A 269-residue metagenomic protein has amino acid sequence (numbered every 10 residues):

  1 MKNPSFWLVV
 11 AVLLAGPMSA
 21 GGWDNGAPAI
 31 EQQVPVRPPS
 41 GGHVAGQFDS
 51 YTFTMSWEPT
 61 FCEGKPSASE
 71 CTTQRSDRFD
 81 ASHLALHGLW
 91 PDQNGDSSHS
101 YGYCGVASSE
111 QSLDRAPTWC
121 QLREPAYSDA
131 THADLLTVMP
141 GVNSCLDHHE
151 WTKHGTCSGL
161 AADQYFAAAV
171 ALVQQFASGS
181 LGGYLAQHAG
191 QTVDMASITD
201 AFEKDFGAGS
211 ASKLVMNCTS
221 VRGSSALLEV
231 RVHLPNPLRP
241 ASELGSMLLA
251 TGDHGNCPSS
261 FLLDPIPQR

Functional and structural regions predicted by a protein language model:
M1, P17, G42-Q47, Y51 (+8 more regions): Generic detection of intrinsically disordered/low-complexity segments and helix-coil linkers/edges
M1-W7: Bacterial N-terminal signal peptides that target proteins for export
S5, M18, A29, V36-S40 (+1 more regions): Generic low-complexity segments that are intrinsically disordered, proline-rich and/or Lys/Arg-biased
V9-A15: Bacterial N-terminal signal peptides
A20-G22: Boundary at the C-terminal end of the N-terminal hydrophobic targeting segment
D24-Q33, Y127-R269: C-terminal, well-folded lobe of enzymatic/effector domains
N25-H188: Catalytic cores of phosphodiester-bond-cleaving enzymes
